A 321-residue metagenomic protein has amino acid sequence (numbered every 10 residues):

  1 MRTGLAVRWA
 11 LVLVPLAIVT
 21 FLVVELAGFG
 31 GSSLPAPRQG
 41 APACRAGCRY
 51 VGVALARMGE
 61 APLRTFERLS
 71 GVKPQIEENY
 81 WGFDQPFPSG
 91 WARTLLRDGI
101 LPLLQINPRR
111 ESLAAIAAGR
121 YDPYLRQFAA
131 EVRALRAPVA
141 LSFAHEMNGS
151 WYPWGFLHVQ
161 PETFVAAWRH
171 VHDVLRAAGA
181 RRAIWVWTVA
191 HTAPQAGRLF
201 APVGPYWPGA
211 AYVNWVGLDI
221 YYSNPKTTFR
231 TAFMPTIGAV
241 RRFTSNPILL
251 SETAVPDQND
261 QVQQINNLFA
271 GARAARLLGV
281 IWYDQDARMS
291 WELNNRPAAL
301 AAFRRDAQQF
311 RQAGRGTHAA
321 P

Functional and structural regions predicted by a protein language model:
M1-P15: N-terminal Sec-pathway targeting helices
S33-P86: Boundary/entry segment of secreted carbohydrate-active catalytic domains
A43-A56, P138-A140, S251-P321: Substrate-binding cleft of secreted/luminal carbohydrate-active enzymes
A54-P62, E78-W91, R110-Y124, A190-R198 (+3 more regions): Acidic-and-aromatic substrate-binding clefts and catalytic sites of carbohydrate-active enzymes
R64-V72, P86-L103, Q127-A137, P205-A211 (+2 more regions): Acidic (Asp/Glu)-rich catalytic clusters
E77, L141, N214-V216, V280: Conserved, mostly hydrophobic/aromatic
G82, S89-V189, L278, Y283 (+1 more regions): Substrate-binding cleft of extracellular glycoside hydrolase catalytic domains
P86, G90-N107, Y212, L218-N259: Glycoside hydrolase catalytic-domain groove-lining segments
